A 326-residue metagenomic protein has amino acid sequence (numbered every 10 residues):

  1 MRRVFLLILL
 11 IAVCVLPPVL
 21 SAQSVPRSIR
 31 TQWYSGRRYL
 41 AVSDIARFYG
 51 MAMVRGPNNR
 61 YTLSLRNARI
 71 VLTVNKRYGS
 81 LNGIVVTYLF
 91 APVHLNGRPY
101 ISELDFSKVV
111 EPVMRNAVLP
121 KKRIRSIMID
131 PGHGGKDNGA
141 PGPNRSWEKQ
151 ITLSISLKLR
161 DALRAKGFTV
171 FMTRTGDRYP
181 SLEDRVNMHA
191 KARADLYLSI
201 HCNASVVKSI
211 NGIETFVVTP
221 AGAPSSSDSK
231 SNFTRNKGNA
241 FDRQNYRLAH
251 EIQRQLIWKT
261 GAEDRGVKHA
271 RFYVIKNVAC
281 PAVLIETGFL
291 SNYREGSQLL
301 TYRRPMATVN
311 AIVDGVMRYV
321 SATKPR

Functional and structural regions predicted by a protein language model:
M1-V4: Positively charged n-region of N-terminal signal peptides that target proteins for export
L7-P17: Bacterial N-terminal signal peptides
I8-L9, N58, A270: Short beta-strand-initiation
V13, V54, P120, V206-S209 (+1 more regions): Sterically constrained small-residue positions within well-ordered secondary structures of folded domains
L16-P17, D130, C280: Hydrophobic alpha-helix-in-membranes signature
L20-D137, P141-W147, S154, A162 (+2 more regions): Primary recognition of N-terminal secretory signal peptides and signal-anchoring hydrophobic helices
S146-R326: Active-site-proximal helix/loop segments of hydrolytic enzymes
